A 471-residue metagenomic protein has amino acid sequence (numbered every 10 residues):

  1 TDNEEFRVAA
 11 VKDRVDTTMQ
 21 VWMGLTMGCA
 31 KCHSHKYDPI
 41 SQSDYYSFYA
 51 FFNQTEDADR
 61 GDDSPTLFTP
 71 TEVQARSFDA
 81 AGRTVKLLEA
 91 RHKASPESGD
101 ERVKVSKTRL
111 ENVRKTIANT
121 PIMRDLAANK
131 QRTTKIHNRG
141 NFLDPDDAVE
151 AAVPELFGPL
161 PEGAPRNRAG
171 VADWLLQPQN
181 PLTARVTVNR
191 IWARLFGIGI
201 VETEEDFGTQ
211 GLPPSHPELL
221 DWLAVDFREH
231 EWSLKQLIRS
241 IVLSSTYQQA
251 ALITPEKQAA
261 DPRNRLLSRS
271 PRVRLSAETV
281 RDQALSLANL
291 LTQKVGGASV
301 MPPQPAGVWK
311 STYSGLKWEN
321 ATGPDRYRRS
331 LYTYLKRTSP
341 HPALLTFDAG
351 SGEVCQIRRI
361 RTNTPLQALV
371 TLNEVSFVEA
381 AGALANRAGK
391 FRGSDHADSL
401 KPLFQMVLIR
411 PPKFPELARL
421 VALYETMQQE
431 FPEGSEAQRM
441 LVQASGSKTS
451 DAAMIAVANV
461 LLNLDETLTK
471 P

Functional and structural regions predicted by a protein language model:
T1-G82, L344, Q356: Sequence context surrounding c-type heme c attachment/ligation sites in exported
V8-A10, D38-P39, D79-D325, L344 (+5 more regions): Primarily short, surface-exposed interaction patches in extracytoplasmic proteins
R329, K336-F347: Active-site Gly/Thr loop motif
V457: Short, surface-exposed polybasic-aromatic patches that bind anionic ligands, especially phosphate groups
